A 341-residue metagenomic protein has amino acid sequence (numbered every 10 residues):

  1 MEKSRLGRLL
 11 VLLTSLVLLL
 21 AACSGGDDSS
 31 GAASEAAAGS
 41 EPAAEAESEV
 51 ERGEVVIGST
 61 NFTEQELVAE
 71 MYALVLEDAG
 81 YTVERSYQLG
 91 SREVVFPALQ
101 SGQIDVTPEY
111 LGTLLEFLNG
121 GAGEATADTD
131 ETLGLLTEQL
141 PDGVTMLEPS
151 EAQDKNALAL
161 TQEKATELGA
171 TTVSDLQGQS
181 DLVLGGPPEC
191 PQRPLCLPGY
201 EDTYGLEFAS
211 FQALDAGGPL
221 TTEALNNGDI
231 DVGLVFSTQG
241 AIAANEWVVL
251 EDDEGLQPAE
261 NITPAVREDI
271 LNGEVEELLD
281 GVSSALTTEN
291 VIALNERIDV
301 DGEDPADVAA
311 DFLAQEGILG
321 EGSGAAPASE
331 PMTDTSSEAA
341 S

Functional and structural regions predicted by a protein language model:
L19-A22: C-terminal motif of bacterial Sec signal peptides marking the signal peptidase cleavage site
S24-D27: Bacterial signal peptide processing site
G39, E45-E70, Y87-S91, E189-P191: Extracytoplasmic "Venus flytrap"
E70, L74-V75, E93-I104, G120-A122 (+2 more regions): Short helices/loops that flank or line small-molecule/ion binding pockets
L118-L147, N227-D229, A241-E254: Ligand-binding "clamshell"
A127-L184, S284-T288: A conserved helix-loop-strand patch within extracytoplasmic ligand-binding domains of the periplasmic binding
N156-T166, E260-G273: A bilobed periplasmic-binding-protein/Venus flytrap-type ligand-binding module shared by bacterial periplasmic
V183-D252: Ligand-binding pocket segment of bilobal, Venus flytrap-like solute-binding proteins
